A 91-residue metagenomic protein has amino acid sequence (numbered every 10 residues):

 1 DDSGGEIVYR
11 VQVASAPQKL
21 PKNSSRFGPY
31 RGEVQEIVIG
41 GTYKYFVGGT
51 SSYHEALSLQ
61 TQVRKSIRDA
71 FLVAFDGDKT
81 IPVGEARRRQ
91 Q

Functional and structural regions predicted by a protein language model:
D2-I7, A16-Q91: Extracytoplasmic
V11: Conserved, mostly hydrophobic/aromatic
